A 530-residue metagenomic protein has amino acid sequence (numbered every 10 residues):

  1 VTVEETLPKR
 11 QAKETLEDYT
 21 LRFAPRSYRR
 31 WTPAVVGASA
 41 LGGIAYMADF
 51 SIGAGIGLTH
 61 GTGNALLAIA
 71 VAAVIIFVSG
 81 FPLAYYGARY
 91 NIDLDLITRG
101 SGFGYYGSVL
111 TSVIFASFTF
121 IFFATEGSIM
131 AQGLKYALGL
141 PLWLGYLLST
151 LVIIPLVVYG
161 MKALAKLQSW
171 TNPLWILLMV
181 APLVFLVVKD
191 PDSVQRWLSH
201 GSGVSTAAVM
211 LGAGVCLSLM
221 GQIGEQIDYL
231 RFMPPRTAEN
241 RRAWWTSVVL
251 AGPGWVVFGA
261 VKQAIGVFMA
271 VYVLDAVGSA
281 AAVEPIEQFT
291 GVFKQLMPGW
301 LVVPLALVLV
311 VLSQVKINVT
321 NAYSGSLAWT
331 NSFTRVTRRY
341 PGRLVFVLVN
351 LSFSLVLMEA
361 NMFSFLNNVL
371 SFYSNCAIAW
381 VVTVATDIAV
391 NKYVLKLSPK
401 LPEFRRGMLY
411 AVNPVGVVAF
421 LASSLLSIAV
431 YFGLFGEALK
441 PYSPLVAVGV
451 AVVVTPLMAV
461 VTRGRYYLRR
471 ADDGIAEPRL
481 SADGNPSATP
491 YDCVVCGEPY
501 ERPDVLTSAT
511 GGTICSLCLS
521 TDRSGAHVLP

Functional and structural regions predicted by a protein language model:
V1-L58, T62-G63, T206-A213, F232-V248: Membrane-interface "cap" regions at the ends of multi-pass membrane proteins
F23, V382-V454, Y466-S487, Y491: C-terminal membrane-solvent junction of multi-pass transporters and transport-like membrane proteins
Y46, V74-S79, F115-A124, W175-F185 (+3 more regions): Selective recognition of specific alpha-helical transmembrane segments in multi-pass small-molecule
G55-T59, A84-Y86, T125-L138, T150-T171 (+4 more regions): Membrane-water interface regions at transmembrane-helix termini and the short interhelical loops of multi-pass membrane
I69-F103, L110-F118: Juxtamembrane transmembrane-helix boundary signature
L96-G102, G127-G145, R231-A238, V319-V347: Helix-loop-helix connectors at the membrane interface of multi-pass transporters/channels
L174-L198, C216-I223, G266-V267, V271 (+3 more regions): Hydrophobic alpha-helical segments and their helix-loop junctions in multi-pass secondary transporters
N331-N361, R406-S424: Loop-to-transmembrane helix boundary motifs in multi-pass membrane proteins
